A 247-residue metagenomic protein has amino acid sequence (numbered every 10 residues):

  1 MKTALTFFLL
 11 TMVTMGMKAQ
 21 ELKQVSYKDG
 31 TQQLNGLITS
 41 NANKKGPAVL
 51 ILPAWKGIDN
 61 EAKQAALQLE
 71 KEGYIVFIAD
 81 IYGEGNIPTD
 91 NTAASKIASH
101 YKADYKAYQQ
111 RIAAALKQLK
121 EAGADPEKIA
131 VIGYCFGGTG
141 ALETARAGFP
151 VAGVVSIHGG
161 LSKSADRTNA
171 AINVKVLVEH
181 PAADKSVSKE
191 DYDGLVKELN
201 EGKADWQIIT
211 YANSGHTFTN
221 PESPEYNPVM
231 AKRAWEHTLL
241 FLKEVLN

Functional and structural regions predicted by a protein language model:
M1-E21: Bacterial Sec-dependent N-terminal signal peptides
Q24-A122, E222: Serine-hydrolase catalytic machinery in alpha/beta-hydrolase-like enzymes
A65, S188-E198: Short alpha-helix in the alpha/beta-hydrolase fold that links the catalytic acid
A113-I172: Primarily recognizes the serine-hydrolase "nucleophile elbow" in alpha/beta-hydrolase and SGNH/GDSL folds
A171-V176, G202-D205: Short, proline-enriched alpha-helix->beta-strand connector loops that line the catalytic pocket of alpha/beta-hydrolase
V178-H180: Short beta-strand/loop motif that positions the catalytic acidic residue of the alpha/beta-hydrolase fold
A183-V187: Acidic catalytic loop of the alpha/beta-hydrolase fold
N200-N247: C-terminal catalytic histidine-bearing segment of alpha/beta-hydrolase fold enzymes
